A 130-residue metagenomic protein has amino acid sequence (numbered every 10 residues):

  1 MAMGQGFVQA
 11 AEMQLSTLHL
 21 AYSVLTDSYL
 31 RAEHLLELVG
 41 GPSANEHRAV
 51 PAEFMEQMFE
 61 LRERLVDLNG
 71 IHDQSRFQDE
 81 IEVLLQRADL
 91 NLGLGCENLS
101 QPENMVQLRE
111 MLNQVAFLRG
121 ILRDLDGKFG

Functional and structural regions predicted by a protein language model:
A2-G130: C-terminal accessory/regulatory regions appended to core domains
